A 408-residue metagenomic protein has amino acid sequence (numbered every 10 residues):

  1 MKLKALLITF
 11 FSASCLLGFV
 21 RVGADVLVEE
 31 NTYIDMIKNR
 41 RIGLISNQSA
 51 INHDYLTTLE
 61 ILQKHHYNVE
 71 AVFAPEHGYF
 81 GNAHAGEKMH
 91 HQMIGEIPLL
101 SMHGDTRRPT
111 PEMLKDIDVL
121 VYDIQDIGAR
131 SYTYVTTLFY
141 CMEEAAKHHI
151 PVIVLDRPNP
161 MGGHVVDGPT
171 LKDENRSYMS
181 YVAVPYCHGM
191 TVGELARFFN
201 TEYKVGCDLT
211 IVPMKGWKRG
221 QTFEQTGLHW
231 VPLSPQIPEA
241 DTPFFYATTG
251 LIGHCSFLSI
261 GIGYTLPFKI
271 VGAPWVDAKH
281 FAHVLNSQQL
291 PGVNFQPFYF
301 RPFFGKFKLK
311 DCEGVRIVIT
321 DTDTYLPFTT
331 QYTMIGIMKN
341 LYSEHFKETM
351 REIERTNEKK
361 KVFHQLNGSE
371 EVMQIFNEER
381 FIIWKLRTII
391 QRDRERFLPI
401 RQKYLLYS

Functional and structural regions predicted by a protein language model:
M1-R21: Bacterial Sec-dependent N-terminal signal peptides
E70-E76, L155: Short internal beta-strands
G81-G86, I153-N175: Glycine-rich, charge-decorated loop segments at or immediately adjacent to ligand/cofactor-binding or catalytic sites
A85-I117, A129: Glycine-rich oxoanion-binding loops at beta->alpha junctions
D126-L138: Glycine/threonine-rich flexible loop motifs
R176-T248: Conserved anion/nucleotide-ligand pocket segment
W217-F307: Glycine-rich, aromatic-lined ligand/substrate-binding cores of catalytic and carbohydrate-binding domains
G272-I389: Conserved functional hotspot residues or short segments at active or partner-binding sites across diverse domains
